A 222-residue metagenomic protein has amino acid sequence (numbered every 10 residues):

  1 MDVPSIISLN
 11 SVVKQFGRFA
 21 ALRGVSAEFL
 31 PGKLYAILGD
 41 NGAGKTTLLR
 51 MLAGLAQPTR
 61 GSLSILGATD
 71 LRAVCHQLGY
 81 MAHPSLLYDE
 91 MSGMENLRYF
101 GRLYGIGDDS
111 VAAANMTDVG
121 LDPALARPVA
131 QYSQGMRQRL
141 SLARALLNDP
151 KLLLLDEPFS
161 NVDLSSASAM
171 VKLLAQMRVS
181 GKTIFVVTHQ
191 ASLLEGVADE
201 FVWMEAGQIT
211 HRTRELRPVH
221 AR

Functional and structural regions predicted by a protein language model:
L38-D40: The feature captures the beta-strand-to-loop junction immediately N-terminal to the Walker
A53: Helix-to-loop junction immediately C-terminal to a conserved catalytic motif
G61-V74: Conserved ABC transporter NBD signature motif
R98, D109-A124: Conserved ABC ATPase "signature" region
L153-D156: Catalytic Walker B motif of ABC-type/P-loop ATPase nucleotide-binding domains
T188-H189: H-loop/switch region of ABC-family ATPase nucleotide-binding domains
